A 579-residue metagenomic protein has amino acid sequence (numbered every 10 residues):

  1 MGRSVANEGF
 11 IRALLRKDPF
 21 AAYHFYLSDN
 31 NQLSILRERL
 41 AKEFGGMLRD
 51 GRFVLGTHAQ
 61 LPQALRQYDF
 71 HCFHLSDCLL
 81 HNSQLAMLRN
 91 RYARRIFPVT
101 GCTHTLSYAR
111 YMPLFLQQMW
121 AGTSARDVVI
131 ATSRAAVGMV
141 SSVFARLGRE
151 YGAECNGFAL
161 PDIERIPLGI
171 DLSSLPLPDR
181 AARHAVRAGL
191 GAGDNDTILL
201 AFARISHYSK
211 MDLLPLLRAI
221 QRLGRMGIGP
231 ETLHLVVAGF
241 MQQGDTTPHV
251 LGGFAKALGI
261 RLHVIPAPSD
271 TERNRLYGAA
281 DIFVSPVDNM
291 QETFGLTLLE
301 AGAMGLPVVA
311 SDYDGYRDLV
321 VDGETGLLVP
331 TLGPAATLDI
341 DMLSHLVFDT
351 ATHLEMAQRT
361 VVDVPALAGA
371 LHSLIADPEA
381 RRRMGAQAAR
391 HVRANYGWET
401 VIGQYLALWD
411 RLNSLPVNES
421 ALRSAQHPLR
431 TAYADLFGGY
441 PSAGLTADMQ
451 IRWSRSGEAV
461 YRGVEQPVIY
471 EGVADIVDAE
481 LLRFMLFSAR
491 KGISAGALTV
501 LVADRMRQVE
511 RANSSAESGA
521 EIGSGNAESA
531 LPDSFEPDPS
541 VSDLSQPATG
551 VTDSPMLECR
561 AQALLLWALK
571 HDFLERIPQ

Functional and structural regions predicted by a protein language model:
N7, L33-G122, A503, E575: Extended catalytic core of nucleotide-activated donor transferases of GT-like folds
S124-A181: Donor nucleotide-sugar binding/catalytic pocket of nucleotide-sugar-dependent glycosyltransferases
D171-A267, Q450: Conserved catalytic-core segment of nucleotide-activated headgroup transferases in glycan assembly
A267-D270, L276-A280: Short alpha-helical donor nucleotide-sugar binding micro-motif in glycosyltransferases
G278-E292, L306: Acidic donor-binding loop of glycosyltransferase active sites
P286-L296, R317-D318, A335, D339: Nucleotide-sugar-dependent
P307-A310, V320, L327-L328: Short hydrophobic beta-strand element within catalytic cores of glycosyltransferases and related nucleotide-activated
V347-S488, S494-V500, P578: C-terminal amphipathic helix plus adjacent low-complexity, charged tail appended to glycosyltransferase catalytic
